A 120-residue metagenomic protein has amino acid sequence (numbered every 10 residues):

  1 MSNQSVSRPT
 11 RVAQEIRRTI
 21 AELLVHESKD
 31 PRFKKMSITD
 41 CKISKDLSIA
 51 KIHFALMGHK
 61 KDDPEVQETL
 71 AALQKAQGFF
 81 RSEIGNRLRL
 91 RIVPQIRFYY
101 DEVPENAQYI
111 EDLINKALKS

Functional and structural regions predicted by a protein language model:
M1-I49, A55-S120: Charge-rich, low-complexity N-terminal segments
